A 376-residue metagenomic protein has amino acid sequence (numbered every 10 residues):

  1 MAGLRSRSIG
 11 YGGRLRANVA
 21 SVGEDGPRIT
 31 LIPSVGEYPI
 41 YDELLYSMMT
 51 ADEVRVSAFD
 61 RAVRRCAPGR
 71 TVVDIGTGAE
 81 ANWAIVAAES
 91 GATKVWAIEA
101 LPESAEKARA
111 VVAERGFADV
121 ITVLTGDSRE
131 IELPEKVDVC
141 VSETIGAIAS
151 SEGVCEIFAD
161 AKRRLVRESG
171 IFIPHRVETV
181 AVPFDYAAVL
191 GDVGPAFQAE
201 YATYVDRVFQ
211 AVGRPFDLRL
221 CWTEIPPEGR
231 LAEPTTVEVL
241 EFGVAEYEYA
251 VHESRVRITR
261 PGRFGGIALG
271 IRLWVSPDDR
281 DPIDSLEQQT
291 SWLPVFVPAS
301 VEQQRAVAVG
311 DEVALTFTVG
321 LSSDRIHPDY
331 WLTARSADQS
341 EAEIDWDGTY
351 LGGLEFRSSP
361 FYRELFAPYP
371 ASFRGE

Functional and structural regions predicted by a protein language model:
G3-I75, E80-T318, S322-E376: Class I SAM-binding transferase module
